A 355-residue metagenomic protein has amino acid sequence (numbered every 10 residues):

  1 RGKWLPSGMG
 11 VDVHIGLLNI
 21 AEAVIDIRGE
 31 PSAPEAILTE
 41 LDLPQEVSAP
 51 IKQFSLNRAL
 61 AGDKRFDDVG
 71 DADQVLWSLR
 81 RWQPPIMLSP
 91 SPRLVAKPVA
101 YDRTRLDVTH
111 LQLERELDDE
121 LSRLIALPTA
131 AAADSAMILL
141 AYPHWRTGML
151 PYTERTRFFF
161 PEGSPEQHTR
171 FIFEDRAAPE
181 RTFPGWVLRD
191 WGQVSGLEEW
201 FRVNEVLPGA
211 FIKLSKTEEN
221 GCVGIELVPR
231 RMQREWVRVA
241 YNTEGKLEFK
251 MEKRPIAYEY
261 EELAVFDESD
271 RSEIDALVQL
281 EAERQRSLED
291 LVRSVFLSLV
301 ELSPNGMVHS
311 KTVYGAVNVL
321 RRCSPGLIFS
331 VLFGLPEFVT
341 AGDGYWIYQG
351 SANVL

Functional and structural regions predicted by a protein language model:
R1-I20, I51-L106, S330-L355: Charged low-complexity interaction tracts in eukaryotic proteins
G8-E35, E40-P44, A59-A61, A276-M307: Positively charged, polyanion-binding regions of nucleic-acid-associated proteins
T39-I51, L188-G192, T312-P325: Short helix-coil junctions and helix-kink-helix linkers
T109-P179: Extended boundary segments
A177-V194: Short, basic/aromatic beta-hairpin or loop at an interaction surface
P208-F211: Loop/turn positions that initiate beta-strands
C222-N242: Short, compositionally biased
Y241-Y314: Glycine- and charge-enriched low-complexity intrinsically disordered segments
